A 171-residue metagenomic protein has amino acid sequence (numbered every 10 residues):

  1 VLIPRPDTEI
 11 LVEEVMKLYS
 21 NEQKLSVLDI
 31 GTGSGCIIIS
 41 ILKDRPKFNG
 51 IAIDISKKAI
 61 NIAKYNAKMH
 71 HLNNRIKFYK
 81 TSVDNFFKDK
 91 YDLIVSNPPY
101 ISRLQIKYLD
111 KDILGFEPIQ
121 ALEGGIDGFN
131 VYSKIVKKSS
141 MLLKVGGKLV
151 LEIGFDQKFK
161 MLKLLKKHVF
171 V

Functional and structural regions predicted by a protein language model:
I3: Glycine/small-residue-rich loop that forms an oxyanion/phosphate-binding "nest" at active or ligand-binding sites
D7-Y108: Conserved SAM/SAH cofactor-binding pocket of Class I
V15, I41, I113, I135-S139: Class I S-adenosylmethionine-dependent transferase superfamily signal
Y100-V131: Mobile active-site "lid"/loop adjacent to the S-adenosyl-L-methionine
I126-V171: Conserved Class I SAM-dependent methyltransferase catalytic core
